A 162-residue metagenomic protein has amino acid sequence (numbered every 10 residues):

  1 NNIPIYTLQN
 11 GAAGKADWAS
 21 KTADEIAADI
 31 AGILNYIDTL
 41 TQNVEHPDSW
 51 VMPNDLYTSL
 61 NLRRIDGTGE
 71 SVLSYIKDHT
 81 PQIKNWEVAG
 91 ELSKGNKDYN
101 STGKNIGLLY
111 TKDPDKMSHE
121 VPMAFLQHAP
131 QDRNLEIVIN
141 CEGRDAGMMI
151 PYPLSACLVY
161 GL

Functional and structural regions predicted by a protein language model:
N1-A12, D38-V51, Q131-D145: Long, contiguous amphipathic alpha-helices that act as assembly "spine/axial" helices in icosahedral shell and virion
N1-D29: Alpha-helical scaffold segments that mediate packing/assembly in large oligomeric complexes
A23-N43: Phosphate-interacting basic helix/loop segments used at nucleotide- and nucleic-acid interfaces
W50-D55, Y110-T111: Short His-Asn-centered micro-motif
D55-R63: Short acidic, S/G/P-rich loop/turn micro-motifs used as interaction or catalytic elements
L62-L162: Sequence/fold signature of self-assembling virion shell proteins
